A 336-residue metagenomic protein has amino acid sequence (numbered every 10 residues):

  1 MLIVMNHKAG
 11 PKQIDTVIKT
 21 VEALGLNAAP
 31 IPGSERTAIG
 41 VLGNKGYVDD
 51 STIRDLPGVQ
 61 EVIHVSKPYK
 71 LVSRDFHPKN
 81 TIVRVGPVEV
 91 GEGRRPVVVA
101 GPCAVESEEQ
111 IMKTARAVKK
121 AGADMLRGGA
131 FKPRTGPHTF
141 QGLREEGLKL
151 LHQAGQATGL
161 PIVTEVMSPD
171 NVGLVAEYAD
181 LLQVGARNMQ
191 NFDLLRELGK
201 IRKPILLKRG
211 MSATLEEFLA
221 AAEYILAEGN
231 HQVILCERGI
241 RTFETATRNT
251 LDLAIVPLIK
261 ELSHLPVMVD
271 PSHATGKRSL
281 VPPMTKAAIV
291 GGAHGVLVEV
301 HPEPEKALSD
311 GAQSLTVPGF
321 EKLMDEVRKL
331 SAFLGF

Functional and structural regions predicted by a protein language model:
N6, L143, G159-D170, D180-N191 (+3 more regions): Catalytic beta/alpha-barrel core
K8, P96-K113, P137-G142, P161-E165 (+3 more regions): Active-site mouth loops of central-metabolism enzymes
K67-V99, D325, A332-F336: N-terminal amphipathic alpha-helix/helix-capping segment at the start of soluble metabolic enzymes
R74-T81, Q110, G136-L150, D170-N171 (+4 more regions): Active-site-adjacent beta->alpha loops and helix N-cap segments on the catalytic face of soluble alpha/beta enzymes
V85, G91, I201-V300: Catalytic alpha/beta core domains of metabolic enzymes, predominantly
P96-P102, D124-G128, I162-T164, L182-V184 (+4 more regions): Hydrophobic faces of well-ordered beta-strands that scaffold small-molecule active sites in alpha/beta enzyme cores
R127-E145, P302-A312: Glycine-rich, proline-tolerant flexible connector loops at the mouths of alpha/beta enzymes
F140-T164, E197-P204, L253-M268, Q313-F336: Alpha-helix-loop-beta-strand connector modules within alpha/beta enzyme cores
